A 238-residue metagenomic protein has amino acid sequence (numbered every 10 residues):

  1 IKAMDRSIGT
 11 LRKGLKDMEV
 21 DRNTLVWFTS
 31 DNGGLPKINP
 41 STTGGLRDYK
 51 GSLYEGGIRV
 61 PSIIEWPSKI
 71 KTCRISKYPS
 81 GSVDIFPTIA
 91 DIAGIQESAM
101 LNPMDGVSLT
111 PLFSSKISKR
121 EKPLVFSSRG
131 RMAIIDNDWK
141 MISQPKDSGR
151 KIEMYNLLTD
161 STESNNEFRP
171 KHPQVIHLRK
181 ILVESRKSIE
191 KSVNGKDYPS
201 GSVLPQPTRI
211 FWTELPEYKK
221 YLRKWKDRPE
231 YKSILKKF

Functional and structural regions predicted by a protein language model:
A3-P40: Metal-dependent active-site segment of extracytoplasmic phospho-/sulfohydrolases and closely related
G9-M18, G44-S118, E163: Substrate-binding rim/cap in mid-to-C-terminal beta-strand-loop elements of soluble/periplasmic
V20-V26, K119-K122, I135-W139: Loop/turn elements at helix/coil->beta-strand transitions in domains of secreted/extracellular proteins
N23-T29, M100-S108, L124: Beta-strand segments within the central parallel beta-sheet cores of soluble alpha/beta enzyme folds
F28-G34, D105, S127-R129, I189-P205: Short, solvent-exposed turn/loop segments enriched in Gly/Ser/Thr/Pro and often Arg
N32-L35, L53, K69-I70, G130-R131 (+1 more regions): Solvent-exposed loop/turn segments at secondary-structure junctions within structured extracellular/periplasmic domains
I85, D147-R150, T162-F238: Long, internal low-complexity/basic segments
G130-Q144: Short, surface-exposed beta-strand/loop micro-motifs that present aromatic residues
